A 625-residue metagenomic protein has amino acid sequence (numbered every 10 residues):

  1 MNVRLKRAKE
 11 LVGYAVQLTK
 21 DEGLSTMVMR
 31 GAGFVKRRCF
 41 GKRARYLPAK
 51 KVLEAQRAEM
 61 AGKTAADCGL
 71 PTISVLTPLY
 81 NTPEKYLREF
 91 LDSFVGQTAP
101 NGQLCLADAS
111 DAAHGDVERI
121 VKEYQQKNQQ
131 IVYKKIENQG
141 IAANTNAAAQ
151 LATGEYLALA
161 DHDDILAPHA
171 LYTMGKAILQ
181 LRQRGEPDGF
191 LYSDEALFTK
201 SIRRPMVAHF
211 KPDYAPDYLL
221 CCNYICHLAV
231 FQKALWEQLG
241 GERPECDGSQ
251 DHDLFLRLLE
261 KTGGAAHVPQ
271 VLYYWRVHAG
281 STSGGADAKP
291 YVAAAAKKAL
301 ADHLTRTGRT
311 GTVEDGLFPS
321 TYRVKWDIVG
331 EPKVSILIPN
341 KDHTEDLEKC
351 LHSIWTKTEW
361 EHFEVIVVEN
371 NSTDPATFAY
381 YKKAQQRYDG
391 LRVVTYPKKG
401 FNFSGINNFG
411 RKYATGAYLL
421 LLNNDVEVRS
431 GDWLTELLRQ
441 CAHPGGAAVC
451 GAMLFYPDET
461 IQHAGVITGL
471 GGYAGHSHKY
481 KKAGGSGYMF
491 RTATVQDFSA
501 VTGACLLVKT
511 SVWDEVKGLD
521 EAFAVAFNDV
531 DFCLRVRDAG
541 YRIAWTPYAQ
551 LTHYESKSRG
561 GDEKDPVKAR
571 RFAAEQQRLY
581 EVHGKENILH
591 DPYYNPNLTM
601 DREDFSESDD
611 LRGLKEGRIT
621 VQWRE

Functional and structural regions predicted by a protein language model:
N2, K6, G13-C68, K289-E331 (+5 more regions): C-terminal, non-catalytic tails of nucleotide-sugar-dependent glycosyltransferases
G31, V35-A288, D302: Nucleotide-sugar donor-binding/catalytic module of glycosyltransferases that assemble extracellular/cell-envelope
D92-N101, H352-H362: Short, acidic, metal-binding catalytic loop of nucleotide-sugar glycosyltransferases
D108-R119, E369-Y380, E427: A conserved acidic beta->alpha catalytic loop
I136-A152, Y396-A414: Glycine-rich, basic loop-to-helix element that forms the pyrophosphate-binding segment of sugar-nucleotide handling
G154-I165, G416-R429: Short beta-strand-to-loop acidic/aromatic patch adjacent to the donor-nucleotide binding site
H169-P205, V426-Y473: Conserved donor NDP-sugar-binding/catalytic core segment of glycosyltransferases
L235, E245-V271, L300, W433-L438 (+2 more regions): A short, conserved alpha-helix in the catalytic core of glycosyltransferases
